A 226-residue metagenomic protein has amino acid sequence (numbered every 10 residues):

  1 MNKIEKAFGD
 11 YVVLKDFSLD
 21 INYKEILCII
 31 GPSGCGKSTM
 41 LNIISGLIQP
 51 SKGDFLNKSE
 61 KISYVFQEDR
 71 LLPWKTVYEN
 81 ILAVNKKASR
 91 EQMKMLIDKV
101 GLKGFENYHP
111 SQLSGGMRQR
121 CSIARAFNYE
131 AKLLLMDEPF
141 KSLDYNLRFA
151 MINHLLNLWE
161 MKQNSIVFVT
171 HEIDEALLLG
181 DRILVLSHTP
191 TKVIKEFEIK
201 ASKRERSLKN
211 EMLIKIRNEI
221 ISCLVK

Functional and structural regions predicted by a protein language model:
I30-P32: The feature captures the beta-strand-to-loop junction immediately N-terminal to the Walker
S45: Helix-to-loop junction immediately C-terminal to a conserved catalytic motif
R90-F105, L156-N157: Conserved ABC ATPase "signature" region
H109-L113, M117: Conserved ABC ATPase signature
N128-K132: A short, proline-enriched helix->beta-strand linker immediately N-terminal to the Walker B motif in ABC-type P-loop
L134-E138: Catalytic Walker B motif of ABC-type/P-loop ATPase nucleotide-binding domains
